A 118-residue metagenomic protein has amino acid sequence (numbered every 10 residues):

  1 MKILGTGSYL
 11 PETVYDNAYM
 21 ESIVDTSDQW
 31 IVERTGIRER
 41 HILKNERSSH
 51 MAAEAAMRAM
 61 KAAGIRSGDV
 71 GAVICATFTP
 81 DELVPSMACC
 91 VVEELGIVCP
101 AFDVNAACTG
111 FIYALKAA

Functional and structural regions predicted by a protein language model:
M1-G71, E93-L95: Conserved "HGTGT" condensation-loop signature of ketosynthase/thiolase-family condensing enzymes that catalyze
V32-R34, R38-H50, T77-A118: Conserved catalytic cysteine-centered active-site region of acyl-thioester-dependent Claisen-condensing enzymes
G71-T77: Short glycine-rich or small-residue beta-strand-to-loop segments that form or flank ligand, phosphate, metal/Fe-S
